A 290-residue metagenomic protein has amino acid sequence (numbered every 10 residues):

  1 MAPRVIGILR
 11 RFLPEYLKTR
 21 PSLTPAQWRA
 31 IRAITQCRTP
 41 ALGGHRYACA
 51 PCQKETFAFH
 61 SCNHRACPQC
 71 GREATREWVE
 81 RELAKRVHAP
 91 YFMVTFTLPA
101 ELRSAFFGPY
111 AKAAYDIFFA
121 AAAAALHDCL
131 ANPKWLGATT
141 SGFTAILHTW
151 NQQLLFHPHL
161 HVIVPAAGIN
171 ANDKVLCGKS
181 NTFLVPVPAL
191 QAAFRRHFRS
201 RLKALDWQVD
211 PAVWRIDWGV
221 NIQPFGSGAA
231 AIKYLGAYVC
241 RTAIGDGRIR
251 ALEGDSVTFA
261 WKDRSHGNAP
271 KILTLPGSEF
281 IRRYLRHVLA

Functional and structural regions predicted by a protein language model:
M1-A290: Beta->alpha loop/short-helix hinge microenvironment recognizer with preference for catalytic Tyr/His contexts
